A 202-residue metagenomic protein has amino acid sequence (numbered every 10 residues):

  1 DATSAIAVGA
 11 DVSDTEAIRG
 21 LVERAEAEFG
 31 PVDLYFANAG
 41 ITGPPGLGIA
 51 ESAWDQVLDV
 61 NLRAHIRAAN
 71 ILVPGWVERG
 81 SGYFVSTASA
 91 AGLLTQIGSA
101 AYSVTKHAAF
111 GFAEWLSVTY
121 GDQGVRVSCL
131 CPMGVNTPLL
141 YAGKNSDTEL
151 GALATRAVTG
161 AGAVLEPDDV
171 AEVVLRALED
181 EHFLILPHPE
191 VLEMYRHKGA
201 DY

Functional and structural regions predicted by a protein language model:
G9-G20, E51: The beta1-alpha1 cofactor-binding region of Rossmann-like NAD(H)/NADP(H)-dependent oxidoreductases
N38-G43: Conserved NAD(P)H cofactor-binding loop of Rossmann-fold oxidoreductase domains
P45-L58: Substrate-binding pocket helix/loop in short-chain dehydrogenase/reductase
I49, T95-S103, W115: Active-site loop-to-helix junction immediately N-terminal to the catalytic Tyr of the SDR YXXXK motif in Rossmann-fold
A69, T105: Active-site helix of classical SDR
S89: Residue(s) in the substrate-gating loop at a strand-loop-helix junction that position the organic substrate next
V118-P189: SDR active-site lid
